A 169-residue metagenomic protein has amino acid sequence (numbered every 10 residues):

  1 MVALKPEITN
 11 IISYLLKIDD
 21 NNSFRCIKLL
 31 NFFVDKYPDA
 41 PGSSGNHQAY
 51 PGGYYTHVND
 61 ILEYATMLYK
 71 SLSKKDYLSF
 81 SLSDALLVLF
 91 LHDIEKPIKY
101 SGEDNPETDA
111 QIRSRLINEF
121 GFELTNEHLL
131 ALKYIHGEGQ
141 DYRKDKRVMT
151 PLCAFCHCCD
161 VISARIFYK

Functional and structural regions predicted by a protein language model:
M1-S101: Acidic/His-rich, divalent-metal-binding segments that scaffold phosphate/diphosphate chemistry
H57, D109, H128: Hydrophobic (often cysteine-bearing) scaffold residues that line and stabilize catalytic clefts of nucleotide/cofactor
A85, S114, N118, F122-K169: Histidine/acidic-rich helix-loop-helix segments that form or flank divalent-metal centers in metalloenzyme catalytic
F90-F122: A contiguous pocket-lining binding segment that forms or flanks enzyme active sites
